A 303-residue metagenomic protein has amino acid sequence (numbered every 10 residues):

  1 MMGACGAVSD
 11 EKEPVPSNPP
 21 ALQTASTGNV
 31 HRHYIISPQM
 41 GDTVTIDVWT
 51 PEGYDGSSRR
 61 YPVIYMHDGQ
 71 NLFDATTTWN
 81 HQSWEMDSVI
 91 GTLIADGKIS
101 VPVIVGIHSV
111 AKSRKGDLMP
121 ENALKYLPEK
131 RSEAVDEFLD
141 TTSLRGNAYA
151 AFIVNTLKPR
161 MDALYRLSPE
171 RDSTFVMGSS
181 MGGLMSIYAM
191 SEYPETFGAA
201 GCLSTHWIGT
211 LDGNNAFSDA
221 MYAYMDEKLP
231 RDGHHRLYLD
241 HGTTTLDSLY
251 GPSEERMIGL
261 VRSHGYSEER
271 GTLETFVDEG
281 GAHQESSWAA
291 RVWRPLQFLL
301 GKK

Functional and structural regions predicted by a protein language model:
M2-A4: C-terminal motif of bacterial Sec signal peptides marking the signal peptidase cleavage site
G6-S9: Bacterial signal peptide processing site
E11-K303: Non-catalytic cap/lid and distal C-terminal segments of serine-dependent acyl enzymes
